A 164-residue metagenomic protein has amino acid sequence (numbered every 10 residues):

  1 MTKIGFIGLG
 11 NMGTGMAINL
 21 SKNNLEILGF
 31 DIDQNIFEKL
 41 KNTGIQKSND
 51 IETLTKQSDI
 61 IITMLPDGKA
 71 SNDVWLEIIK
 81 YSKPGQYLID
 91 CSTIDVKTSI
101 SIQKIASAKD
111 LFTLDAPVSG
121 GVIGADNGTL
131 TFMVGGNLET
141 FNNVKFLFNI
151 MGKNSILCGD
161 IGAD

Functional and structural regions predicted by a protein language model:
M1-T63, Y81-S82, Q86, V122: NAD(P)+-binding Rossmann beta1-loop-alpha1 motif at the extreme N-terminus of oxidoreductases
I4, L9, I94-D164: Rossmann-fold dinucleotide-binding core
A17-N19, K41, D73-E77, I100-Q103 (+1 more regions): Short amphipathic alpha-helical segments
I32-D33, D67, N137: Residues in the short beta-alpha loop(s) of Rossmann-like NAD(P)-binding domains
I51-T113: Rossmann-fold NAD(P) dinucleotide-binding segment
